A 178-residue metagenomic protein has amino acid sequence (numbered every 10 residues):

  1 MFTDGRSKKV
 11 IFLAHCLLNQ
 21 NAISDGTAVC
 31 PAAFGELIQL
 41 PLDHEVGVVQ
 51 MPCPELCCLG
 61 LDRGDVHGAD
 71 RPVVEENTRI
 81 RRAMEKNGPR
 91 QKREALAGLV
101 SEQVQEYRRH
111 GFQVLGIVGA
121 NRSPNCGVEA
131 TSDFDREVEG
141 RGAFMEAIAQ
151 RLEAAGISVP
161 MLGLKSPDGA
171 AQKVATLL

Functional and structural regions predicted by a protein language model:
M1-R6, A33-G47, A97-V114: Short amphipathic alpha-helices and their capping/turn segments at secondary-structure boundaries
F2-K9, L18-F34, I38, P52 (+2 more regions): Residues lining hydrophobic/aromatic ligand-binding pockets adjacent to catalytic sites
R6-S7, A32, V74-L99, Q105-R109 (+1 more regions): Divalent-metal-activated hydrolytic enzyme cores
F12, V48-P52, G116-A120, P160-L164: A structural signal for short, well-ordered beta-strand segments and their strand-loop junctions that often border
N19-Q20, C57-C58, P124-G127, D168-G169: Short, active-site-adjacent cap segments at secondary-structure transitions
P31-R82: Short, surface-exposed acidic-centric catalytic microdomains
L61-D62, E129-A130, V174: Short, well-ordered secondary-structure micro-motifs
Q113-S132: Internal, conserved structured core segments that host functional sites
